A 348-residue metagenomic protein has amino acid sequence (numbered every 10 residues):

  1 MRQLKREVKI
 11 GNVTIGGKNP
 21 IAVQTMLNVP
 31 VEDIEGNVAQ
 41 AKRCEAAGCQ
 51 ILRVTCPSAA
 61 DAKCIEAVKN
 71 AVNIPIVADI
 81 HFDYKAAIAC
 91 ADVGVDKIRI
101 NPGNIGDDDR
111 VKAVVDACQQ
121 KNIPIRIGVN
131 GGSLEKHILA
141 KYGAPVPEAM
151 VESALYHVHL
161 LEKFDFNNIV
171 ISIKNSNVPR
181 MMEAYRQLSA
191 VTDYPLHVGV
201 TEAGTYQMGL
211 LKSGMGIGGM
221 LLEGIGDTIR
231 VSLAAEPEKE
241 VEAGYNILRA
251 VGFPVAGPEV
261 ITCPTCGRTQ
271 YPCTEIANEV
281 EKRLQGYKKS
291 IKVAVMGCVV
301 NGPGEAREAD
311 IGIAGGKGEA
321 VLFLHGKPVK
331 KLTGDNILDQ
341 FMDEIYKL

Functional and structural regions predicted by a protein language model:
M1-M26, Q119, K282: N-terminal amphipathic alpha-helix/helix-capping segment at the start of soluble metabolic enzymes
K18-G36, T55, I74-F82, I138-V151 (+1 more regions): Active-site mouth loops of central-metabolism enzymes
I21-L27, L52-V54, I76-I80, I98-I100 (+6 more regions): Hydrophobic faces of well-ordered beta-strands that scaffold small-molecule active sites in alpha/beta enzyme cores
I34, E45-K69, R99-D107, I169-V178: Glycine-rich, proline-tolerant flexible connector loops at the mouths of alpha/beta enzymes
A59-I80, A113-I125, Y185-L196, V280-L284: Alpha-helix-loop-beta-strand connector modules within alpha/beta enzyme cores
A71-I74, D92-I98, Q119-N122, S189-P195 (+3 more regions): Glycine-enriched alpha-helix->loop->beta-strand junction motifs that scaffold or abut catalytic
K85-R126: Hydrophobic or amphipathic alpha-helical targeting/insertion segments
N130-S133, I138-Q285: Catalytic alpha/beta core domains of metabolic enzymes, predominantly
